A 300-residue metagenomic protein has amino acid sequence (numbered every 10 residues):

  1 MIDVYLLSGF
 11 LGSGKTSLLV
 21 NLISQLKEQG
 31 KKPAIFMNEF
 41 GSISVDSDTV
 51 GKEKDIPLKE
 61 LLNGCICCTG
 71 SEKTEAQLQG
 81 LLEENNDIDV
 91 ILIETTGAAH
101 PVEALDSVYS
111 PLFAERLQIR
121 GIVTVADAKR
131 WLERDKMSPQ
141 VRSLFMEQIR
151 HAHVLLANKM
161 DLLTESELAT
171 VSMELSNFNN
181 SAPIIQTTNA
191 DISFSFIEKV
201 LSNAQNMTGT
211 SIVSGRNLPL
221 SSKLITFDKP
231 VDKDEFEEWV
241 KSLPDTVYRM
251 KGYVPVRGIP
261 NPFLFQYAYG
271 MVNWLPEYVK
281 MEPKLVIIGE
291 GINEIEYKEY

Functional and structural regions predicted by a protein language model:
M1-I2, R216: Extreme N-terminus of proteins, especially the signal/transit-peptide cleavage junction and the first residues
I2-S8, S13-P139, S143: Nucleotide-state-sensitive switch-loop elements of NTP-binding domains
D48, K73-T74, L81-E83, M137 (+5 more regions): Surface-exposed beta-strand edges and their flanking turn/coil or helix-capping segments
D48-K52, V171-L175, Y297-Y300: Short, aromatic/basic amphipathic alpha-helical patches
E147-K280, G291-I295: C-terminal accessory "lid"/substrate-recognition subdomains
I287: Flexible loop/N-cap segments at domain edges
